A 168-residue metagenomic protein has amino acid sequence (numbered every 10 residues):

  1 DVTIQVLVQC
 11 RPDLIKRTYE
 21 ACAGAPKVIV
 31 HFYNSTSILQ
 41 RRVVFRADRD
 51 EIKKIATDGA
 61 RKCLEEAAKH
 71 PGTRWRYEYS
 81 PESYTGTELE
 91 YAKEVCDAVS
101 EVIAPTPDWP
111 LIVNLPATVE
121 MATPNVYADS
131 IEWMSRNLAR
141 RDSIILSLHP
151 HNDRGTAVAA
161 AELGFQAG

Functional and structural regions predicted by a protein language model:
D1-P12: N-terminal capping/small domains of soluble enzymes
Q5, I144-P150, A167: A short, small-residue-rich loop immediately preceding and capping a beta-strand
L7, H31-S35, H149: Short beta-strand segments
P12-I144, A160-E162, Q166-A167: Alpha/beta enzyme core
P150-T156: Active-site-adjacent loop and "lid" segments of alpha/beta metabolic enzymes
